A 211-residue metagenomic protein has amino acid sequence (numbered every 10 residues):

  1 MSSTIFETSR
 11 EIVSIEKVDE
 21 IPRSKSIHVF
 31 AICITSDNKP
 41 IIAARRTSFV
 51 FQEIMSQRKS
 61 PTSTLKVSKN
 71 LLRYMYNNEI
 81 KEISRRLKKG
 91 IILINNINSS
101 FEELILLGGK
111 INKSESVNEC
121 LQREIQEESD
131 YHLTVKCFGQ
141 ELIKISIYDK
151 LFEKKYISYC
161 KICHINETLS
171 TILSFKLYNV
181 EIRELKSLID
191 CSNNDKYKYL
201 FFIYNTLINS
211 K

Functional and structural regions predicted by a protein language model:
S2, I21-P22, S192: Compositionally biased low-complexity segments enriched in polar/charged residues
T8-E11, V50, N98-G108, K113 (+1 more regions): Nudix hydrolase/Nudix homology domain
I12-I21: Short, basic/aromatic recognition patches
I21-I27, E153-K155: A short catalytic or substrate-binding loop motif that flags glycine-/basic-rich loops and adjacent residues that bind
H28-T35: Short beta-strand scaffold segments in enzyme catalytic cores
K39-E127, Y131-H132: Conserved Nudix-box catalytic region and its N-terminal flanking loop in Nudix hydrolases and closely related
H132-I143: A short coil-to-beta-strand element that immediately follows conserved catalytic motifs
I147-D149: Extended charged low-complexity segments that act as oligomerization/scaffolding linkers
